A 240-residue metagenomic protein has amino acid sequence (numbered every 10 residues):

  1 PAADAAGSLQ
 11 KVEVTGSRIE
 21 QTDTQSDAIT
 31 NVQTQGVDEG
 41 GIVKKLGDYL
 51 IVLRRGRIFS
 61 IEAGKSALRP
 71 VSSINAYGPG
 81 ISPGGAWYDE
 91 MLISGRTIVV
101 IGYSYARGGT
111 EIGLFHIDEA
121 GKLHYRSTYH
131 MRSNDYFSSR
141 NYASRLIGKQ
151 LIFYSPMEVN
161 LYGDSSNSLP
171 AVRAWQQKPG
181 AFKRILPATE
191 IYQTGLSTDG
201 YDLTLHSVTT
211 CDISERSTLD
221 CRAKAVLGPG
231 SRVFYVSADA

Functional and structural regions predicted by a protein language model:
P1-A240: Beta-sheet-rich non-transmembrane sensory/scaffold domains
